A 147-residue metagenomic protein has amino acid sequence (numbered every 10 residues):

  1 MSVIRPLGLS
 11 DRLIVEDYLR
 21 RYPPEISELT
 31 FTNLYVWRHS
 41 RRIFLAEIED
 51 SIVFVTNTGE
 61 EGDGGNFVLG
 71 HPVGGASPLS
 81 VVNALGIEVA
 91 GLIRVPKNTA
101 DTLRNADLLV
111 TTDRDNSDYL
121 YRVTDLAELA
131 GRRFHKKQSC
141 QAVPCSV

Functional and structural regions predicted by a protein language model:
M1-S27, L126-V147: Short amphipathic alpha-helix that is part of the acyltransferase structural core
S2, F44, N66, S117-Y119: A broad, low-specificity signal marking well-ordered, structured residues that form hydrophobic/aromatic
S10, R41, R114-S117: Sequence-level motif detector for i,i+2 pairs with an aromatic at +2
I14, S27, F31, D115-S117: A general marker of short, structured functional hotspots
D17, E28-N98: Conserved donor-binding loop and adjoining core beta-sheet/short helix segment in diverse acyl/aminoacyl transferases
Y18, Y22, Y35, Y119-Y121: Sequence-level detector for tyrosine residue identity
Y22-E25, N33, E47, G64 (+2 more regions): Generic alpha-helical propensity signal that fires on short helical segments and nearby coil/disordered stretches
H71-V147: Acyl-donor-binding surface of acyltransferase catalytic domains
